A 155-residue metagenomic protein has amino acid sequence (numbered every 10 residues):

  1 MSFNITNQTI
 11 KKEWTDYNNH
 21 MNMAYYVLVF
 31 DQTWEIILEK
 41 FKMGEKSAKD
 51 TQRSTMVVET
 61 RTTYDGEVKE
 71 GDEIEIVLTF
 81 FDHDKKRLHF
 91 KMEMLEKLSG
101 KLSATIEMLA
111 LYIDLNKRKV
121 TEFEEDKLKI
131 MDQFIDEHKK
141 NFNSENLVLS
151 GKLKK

Functional and structural regions predicted by a protein language model:
M1-V57, D114-K155: Hot-dog-fold acyl-thioester-processing enzymes
N4, M56-V58, I74, L88 (+1 more regions): Hydrophobic core residues within well-ordered beta-strands of beta-rich domains
K12, M92-M94, A110: Generic short beta-strand
F30, M92, I106: Conserved GNAT-family N-acetyltransferase fold
R61-K97: Hydrophobic beta-sheet segments that form the core/acyl-binding groove of ACP/CoA-dependent acyl-chain-processing
L98-G100, N116: Solvent-exposed strand-loop boundary residues in beta-sheet-rich modules
K101-S103, V120: Beta-sandwich strand segments
I106-M108, E124: Short hydrophobic alpha-helix segments
